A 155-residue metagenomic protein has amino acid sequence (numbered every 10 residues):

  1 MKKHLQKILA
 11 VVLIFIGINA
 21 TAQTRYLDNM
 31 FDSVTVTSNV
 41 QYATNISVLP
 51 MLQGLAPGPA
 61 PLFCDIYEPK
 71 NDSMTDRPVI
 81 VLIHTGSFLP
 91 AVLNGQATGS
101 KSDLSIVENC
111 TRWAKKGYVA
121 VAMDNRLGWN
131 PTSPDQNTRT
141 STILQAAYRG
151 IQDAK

Functional and structural regions predicted by a protein language model:
M1-R25: Bacterial Sec-dependent N-terminal signal peptides
Q23-T75: N-terminal cap/lid segment of alpha/beta-hydrolase-fold proteins
Q53-P57, A97-K101, A147: Short consensus segments that form the blades of beta-propeller domains, in both extracellular/periplasmic
K70, G86, V119, D124-P131: Short beta-to-alpha linker loops that shape the active-site pocket of alpha/beta-hydrolase fold enzymes
T75-G86: Short beta-strand element of the alpha/beta-hydrolase
V92-D103, P131-I143: Short, flexible/disordered intra-domain loops and linkers
G95-V121: Short amphipathic alpha-helix adjacent to the substrate-entry channel of hydrolases
T140-K155: Alpha/beta-hydrolase active-site loop
